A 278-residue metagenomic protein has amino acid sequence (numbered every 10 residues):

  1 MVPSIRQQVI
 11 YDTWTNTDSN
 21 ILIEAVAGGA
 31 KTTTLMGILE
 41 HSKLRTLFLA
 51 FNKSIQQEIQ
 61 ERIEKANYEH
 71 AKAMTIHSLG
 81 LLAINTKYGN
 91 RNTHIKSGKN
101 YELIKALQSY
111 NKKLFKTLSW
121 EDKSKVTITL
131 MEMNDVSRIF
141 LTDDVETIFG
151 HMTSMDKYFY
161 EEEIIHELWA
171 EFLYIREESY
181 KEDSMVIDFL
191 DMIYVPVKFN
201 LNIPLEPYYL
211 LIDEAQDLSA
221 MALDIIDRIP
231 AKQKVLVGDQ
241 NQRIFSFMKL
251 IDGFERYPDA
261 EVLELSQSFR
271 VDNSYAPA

Functional and structural regions predicted by a protein language model:
M1-R91: P-loop NTPase Walker
P3-D12, N20-L22, I164-D252: Conserved helicase NTPase motor core
Q8, G29, K53, I76-S78 (+3 more regions): Conformational gate/switch positions in structured elements
I23-L35, H41, F51-S54, Y209 (+1 more regions): Conserved helicase motor core of SF1/SF2 NTP-dependent helicases
Y68-K72, L81-L103, L107, K249-V271: Ligand-binding grooves and catalytic loops that recognize ribose/phosphate and carbohydrate rings, and esterified lipid
M74-H77, L81, S124-M131, H166 (+2 more regions): Non-catalytic, well-ordered alpha-helical scaffold segments
L82-I84, T147, H151, I244: A short acidic, helix-capping loop that chelates divalent metal ions and anchors anionic groups
G89-Y174: ATP-hydrolysis module of ASCE/P-loop NTPase motor domains, specifically the Walker B Asp-Glu catalytic pair
